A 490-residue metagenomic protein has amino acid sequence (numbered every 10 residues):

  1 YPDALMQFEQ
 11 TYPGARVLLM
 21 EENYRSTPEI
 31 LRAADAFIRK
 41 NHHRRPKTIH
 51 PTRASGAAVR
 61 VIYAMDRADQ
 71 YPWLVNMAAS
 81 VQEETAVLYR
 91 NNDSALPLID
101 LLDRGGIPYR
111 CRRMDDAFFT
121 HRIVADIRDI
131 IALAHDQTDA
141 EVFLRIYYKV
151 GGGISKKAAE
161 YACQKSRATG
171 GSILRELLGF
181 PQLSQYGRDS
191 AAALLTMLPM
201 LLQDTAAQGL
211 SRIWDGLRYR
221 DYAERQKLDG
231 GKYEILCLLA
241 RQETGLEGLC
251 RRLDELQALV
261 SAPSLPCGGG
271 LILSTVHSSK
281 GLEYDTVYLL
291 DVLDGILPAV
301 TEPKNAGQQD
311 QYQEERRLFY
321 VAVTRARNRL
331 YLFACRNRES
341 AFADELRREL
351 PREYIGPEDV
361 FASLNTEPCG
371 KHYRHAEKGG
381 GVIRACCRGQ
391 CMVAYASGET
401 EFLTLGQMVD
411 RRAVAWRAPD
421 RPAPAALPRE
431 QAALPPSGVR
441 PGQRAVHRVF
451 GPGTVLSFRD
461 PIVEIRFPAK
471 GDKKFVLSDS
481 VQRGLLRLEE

Functional and structural regions predicted by a protein language model:
Y1-D3, N23-T27, G56, R67 (+6 more regions): Conserved nucleotide-binding/hydrolysis micro-motifs of P-loop NTPases
P2, P13-P108, A132-D136: Helicase P-loop NTPase motor core
Y12, S55-G56, A79-A207, R220-E224: ATPase/helicase motor core of nucleic-acid motors
I38-K47, G170-G171, A206, T244-G248: Proline-centered turn/helix-capping motifs that create local helix->coil transitions or kinks
F180-S278, L282-T286, I296-A299, R327-F333 (+2 more regions): Accessory C-terminal helicase-associated subdomains
T286, V292-E399, L403-L405, A413-D460 (+1 more regions): C-terminal accessory regions
F402-V414, S478-L488: Structured surface patches comprising rigid loops and adjacent beta-strands/short helices at the edges of well-ordered
